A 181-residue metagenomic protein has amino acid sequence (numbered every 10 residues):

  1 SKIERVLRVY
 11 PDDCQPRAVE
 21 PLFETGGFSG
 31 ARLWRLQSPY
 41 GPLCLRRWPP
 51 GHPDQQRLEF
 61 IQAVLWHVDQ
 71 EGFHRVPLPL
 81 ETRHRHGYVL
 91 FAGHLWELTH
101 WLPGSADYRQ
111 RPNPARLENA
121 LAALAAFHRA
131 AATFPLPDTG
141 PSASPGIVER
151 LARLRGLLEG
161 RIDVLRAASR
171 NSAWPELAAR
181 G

Functional and structural regions predicted by a protein language model:
S1-V19: Juxta-kinase regulatory segment immediately upstream of eukaryotic protein kinase catalytic domains
K2-I3, S29-R32, G41, I61: Short N-terminal amphipathic alpha-helix/helix-capping patch enriched in small hydrophobics with frequent Ser/Thr
E4-V9, R57-A63, G181: A broad, low-specificity signal for short, low-complexity segments enriched in glycine/proline and polar/charged
C14-S38: ATP-binding glycine-rich phosphate-binding loop
G26-G27, R85, S172, E176: Glycine-centered flexibility motif
R32-P39, A92-L98, L151-I162: Short, charged low-complexity intrinsically disordered segments located at boundaries of structured domains
P39-T139: ATP-binding pocket architecture of kinase catalytic cores
Q110, P114-R180: A cross-family kinase active-site recognition segment
